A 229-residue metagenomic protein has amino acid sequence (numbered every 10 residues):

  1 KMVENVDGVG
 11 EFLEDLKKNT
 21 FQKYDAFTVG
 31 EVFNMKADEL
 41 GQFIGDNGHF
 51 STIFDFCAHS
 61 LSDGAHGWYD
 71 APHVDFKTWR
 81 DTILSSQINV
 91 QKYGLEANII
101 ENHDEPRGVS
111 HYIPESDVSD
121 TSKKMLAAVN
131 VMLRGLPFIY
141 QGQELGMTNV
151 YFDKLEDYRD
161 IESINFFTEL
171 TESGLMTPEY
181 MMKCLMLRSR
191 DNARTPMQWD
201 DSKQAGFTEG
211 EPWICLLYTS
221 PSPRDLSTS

Functional and structural regions predicted by a protein language model:
K1-S220, R224, S229: Active-site and adjacent substrate-binding regions of carbohydrate-active enzymes
